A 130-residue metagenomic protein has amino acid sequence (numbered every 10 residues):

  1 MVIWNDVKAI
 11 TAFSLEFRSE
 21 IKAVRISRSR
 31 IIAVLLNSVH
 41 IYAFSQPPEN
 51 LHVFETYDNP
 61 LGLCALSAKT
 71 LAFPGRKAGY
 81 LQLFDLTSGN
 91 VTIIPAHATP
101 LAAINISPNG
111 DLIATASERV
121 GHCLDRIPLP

Functional and structural regions predicted by a protein language model:
M1-S27: General structural concept
I3-I10, S38-E55, P74-L101, E118-P130: Per-blade loop-tip surfaces of WD-repeat and WD-like beta-propellers in eukaryotic adaptors/scaffolds
S19-R25, E55-A68, G79, T99-I106: Canonical WD40 repeat/beta-propeller blade segments in eukaryotic WD-repeat proteins
R25, A33, A65, P74-G75 (+2 more regions): Residue-level signal for WD-repeat beta-propeller blades
S29-A33, S38-I41: Hydrophobic or amphipathic alpha-helical targeting/insertion segments
